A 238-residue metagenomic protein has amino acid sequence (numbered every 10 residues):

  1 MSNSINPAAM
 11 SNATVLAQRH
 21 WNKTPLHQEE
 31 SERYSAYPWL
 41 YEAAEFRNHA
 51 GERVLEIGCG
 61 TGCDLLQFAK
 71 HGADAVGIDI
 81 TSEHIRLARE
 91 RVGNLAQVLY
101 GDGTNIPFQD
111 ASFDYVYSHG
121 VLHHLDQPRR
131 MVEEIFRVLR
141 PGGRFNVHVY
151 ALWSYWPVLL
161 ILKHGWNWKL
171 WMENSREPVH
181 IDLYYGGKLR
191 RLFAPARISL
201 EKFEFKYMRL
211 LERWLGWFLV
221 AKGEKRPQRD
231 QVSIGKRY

Functional and structural regions predicted by a protein language model:
M1-S31: N-terminal, positively charged/glycine-rich alpha-helical extensions of SAM-dependent methyltransferases
S31-E52: Conserved alpha-helix/loop element of class I SAM-dependent methyltransferases that forms part of the SAM/SAH-binding
E52-G60: Conserved class I S-adenosyl-L-methionine
T61-N105: Class I SAM-dependent methyltransferase SAM/SAH-binding core
Y117: A conserved beta-strand element that flanks and buttresses the S-adenosyl-L-methionine
R129-P141: A short glycine-rich, Lys/Arg-flanked "PGG" loop and its adjoining helix->strand segment in the class I
R144-W168: Conserved class I S-adenosyl-L-methionine
K169-K188: Acceptor-substrate binding/catalytic loop of class I
